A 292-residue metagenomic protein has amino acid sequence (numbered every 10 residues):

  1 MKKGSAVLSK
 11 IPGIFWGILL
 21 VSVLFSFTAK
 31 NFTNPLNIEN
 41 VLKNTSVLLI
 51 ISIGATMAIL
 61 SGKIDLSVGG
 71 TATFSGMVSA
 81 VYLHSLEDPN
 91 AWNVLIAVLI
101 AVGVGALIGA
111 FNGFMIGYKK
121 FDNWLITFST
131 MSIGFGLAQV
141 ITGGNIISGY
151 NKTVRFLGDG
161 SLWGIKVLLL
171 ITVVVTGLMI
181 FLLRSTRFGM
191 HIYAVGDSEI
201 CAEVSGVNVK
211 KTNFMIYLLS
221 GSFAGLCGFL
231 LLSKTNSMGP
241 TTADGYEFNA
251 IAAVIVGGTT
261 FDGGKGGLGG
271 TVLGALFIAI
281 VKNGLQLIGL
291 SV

Functional and structural regions predicted by a protein language model:
M1-G13, T33: Transmembrane alpha-helical segments of polytopic membrane transport and secretion proteins
K2-V7, I59-I64, L107-G149, L182-R187 (+1 more regions): Short loop segments and helix-boundary regions at transmembrane helix junctions of multi-pass inner-membrane proteins
I14-F27, G54-A55, V102-G105, M131-A138 (+4 more regions): Hydrophobic core segments of alpha-helical transmembrane domains in multi-pass membrane transport and ion-translocation
V23-T28, T33-E87, F114-K120, G258-L268: Single transmembrane alpha-helix segments in multi-pass membrane proteins
E87-M131, V174, L273-G274: Alpha-helical transmembrane segments within multi-pass membrane transporters and channels
N93-A101, I108-N112, G164-M238: Helix-loop-helix "hairpin" substructures at the membrane interface of multi-pass membrane proteins
K119, N123-T186, T212-M215, K234-A243 (+1 more regions): Transmembrane helix-bundle core of multi-pass membrane transporters and related energy-transducing complexes
A224, T235-V292: Transmembrane alpha-helical segments in multi-pass inner-membrane proteins
